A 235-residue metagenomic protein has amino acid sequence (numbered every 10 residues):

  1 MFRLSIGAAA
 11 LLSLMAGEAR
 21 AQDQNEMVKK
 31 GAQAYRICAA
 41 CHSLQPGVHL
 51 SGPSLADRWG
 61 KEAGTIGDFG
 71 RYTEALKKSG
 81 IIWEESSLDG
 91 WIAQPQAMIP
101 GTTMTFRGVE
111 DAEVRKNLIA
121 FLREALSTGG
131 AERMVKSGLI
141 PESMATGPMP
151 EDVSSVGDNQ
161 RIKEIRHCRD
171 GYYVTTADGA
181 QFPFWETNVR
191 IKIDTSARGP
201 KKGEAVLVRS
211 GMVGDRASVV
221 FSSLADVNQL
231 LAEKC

Functional and structural regions predicted by a protein language model:
G17-A34: Electrostatic cytochrome c docking/interface patches
K30, S43-W83, I165-R166, T175-K192: Gly/Gly-Pro-rich "capping" loops immediately C-terminal to redox-active cysteine motifs in periplasmic/lumenal
G31-Q45, L118-L122: The canonical Cys-X-X-Cys-His
W83-K136: C-terminal capping alpha-helices of c-type cytochrome domains
K136-V156: Short boundary/loop segments of OB/S1/cold-shock single-stranded nucleic-acid-binding domains
P150-R169: Structural detector for short beta-strands of small beta-barrel domains
P200-S218: Flexible glycine-rich surface loops and low-complexity tracts that mediate binding to linear polymers
M212-C235: OB-fold/S1-family single-stranded nucleic acid-binding modules
